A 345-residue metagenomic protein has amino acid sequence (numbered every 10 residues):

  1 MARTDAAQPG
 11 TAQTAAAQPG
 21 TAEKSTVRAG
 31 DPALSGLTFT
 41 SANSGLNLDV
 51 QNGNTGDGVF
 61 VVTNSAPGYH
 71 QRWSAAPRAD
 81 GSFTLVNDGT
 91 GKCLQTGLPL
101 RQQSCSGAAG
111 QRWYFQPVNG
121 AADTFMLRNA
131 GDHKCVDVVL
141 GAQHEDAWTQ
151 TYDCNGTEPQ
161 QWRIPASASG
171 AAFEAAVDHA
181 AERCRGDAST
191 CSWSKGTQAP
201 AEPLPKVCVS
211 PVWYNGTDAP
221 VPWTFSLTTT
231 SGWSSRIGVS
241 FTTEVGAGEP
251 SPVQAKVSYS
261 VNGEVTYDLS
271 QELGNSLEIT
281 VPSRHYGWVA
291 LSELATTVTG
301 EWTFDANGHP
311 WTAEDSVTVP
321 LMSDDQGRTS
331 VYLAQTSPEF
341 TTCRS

Functional and structural regions predicted by a protein language model:
M1-T4: C-terminal segment of classical bacterial N-terminal signal peptides
Q8-H179: Lectin-like carbohydrate-binding module/patch detector with strong preference for beta-trefoil
G91, Q103, H133-K134, Y152 (+4 more regions): Extracellular secreted precursors and ectodomains with disulfide-bonded cysteine-rich loops/domains
G156-S234, T303-R328, Q335-S337: Deployable pore-forming modules of oligomeric membrane-permeabilizing proteins
T217-G287, V298-G300, R344: Membrane-insertion modules used to breach or fuse lipid bilayers
L333-S345: Short, low-complexity, Pro/Ser/Thr/Gly-rich segments in the mature regions of secreted, periplasmic
